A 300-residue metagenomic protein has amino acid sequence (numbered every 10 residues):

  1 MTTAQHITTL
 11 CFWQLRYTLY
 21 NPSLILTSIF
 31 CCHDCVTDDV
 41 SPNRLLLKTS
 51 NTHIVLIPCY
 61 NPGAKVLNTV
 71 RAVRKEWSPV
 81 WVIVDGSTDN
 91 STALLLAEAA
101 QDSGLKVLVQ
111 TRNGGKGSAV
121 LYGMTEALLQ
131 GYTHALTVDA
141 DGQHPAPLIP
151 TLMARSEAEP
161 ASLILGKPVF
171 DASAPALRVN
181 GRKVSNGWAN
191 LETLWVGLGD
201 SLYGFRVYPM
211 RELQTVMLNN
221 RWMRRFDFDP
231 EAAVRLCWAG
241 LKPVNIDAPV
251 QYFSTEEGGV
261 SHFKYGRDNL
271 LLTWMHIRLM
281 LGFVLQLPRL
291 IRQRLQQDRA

Functional and structural regions predicted by a protein language model:
D38-S50, N219-A300: Hydrophobic helical membrane-anchoring modules
N61-K75: Short, well-formed alpha-helical segments that are part of the catalytic scaffolds of diverse glycosyltransferases
A64-N68, D89-E98: Acidic helix N-cap motif at the loop->helix transition within catalytic regions of sugar-transfer enzymes
S78-S87, L108-Q110: Short beta-strand/loop segment that forms part of the nucleotide-sugar
V84-A93, G142: A conserved acidic beta->alpha catalytic loop
T111-R112, G117-L129, A146-F226, F253-F263 (+1 more regions): Acceptor/aglycone-binding surface of glycosyltransferases and processive sugar-polymer synthases
Y132-D141: Short beta-strand-to-loop acidic/aromatic patch adjacent to the donor-nucleotide binding site
